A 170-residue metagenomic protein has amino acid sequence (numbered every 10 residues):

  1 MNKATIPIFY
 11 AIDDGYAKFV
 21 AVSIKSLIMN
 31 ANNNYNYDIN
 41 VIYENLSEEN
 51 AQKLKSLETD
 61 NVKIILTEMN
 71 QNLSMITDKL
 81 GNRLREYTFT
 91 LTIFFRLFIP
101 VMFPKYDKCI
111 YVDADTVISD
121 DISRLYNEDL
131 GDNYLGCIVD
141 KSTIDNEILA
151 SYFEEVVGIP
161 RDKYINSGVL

Functional and structural regions predicted by a protein language model:
M1-L170: Glycosyltransferase catalytic domains, chiefly GT-A lineage
